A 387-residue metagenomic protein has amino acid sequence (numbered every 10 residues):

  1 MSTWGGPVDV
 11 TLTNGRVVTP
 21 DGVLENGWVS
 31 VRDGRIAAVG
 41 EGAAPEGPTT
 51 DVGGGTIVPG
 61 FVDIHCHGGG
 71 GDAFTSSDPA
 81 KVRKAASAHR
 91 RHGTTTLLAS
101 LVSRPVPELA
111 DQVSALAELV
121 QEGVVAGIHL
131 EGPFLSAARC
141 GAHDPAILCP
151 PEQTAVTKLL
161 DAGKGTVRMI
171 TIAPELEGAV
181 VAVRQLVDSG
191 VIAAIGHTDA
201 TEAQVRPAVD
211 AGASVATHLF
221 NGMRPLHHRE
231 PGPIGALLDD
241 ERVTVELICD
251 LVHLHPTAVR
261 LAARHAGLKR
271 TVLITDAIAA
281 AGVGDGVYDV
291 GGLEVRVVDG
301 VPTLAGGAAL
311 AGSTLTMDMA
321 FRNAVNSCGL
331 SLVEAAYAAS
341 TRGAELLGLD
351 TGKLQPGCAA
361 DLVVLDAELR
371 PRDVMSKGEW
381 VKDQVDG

Functional and structural regions predicted by a protein language model:
S2-V58: Histidine-rich, glycine-flanked metal-binding segment
T11, G60-V62, A194, T271-I274 (+1 more regions): Residue-level marker for buried hydrophobic side chains located in beta-strands that build the well-ordered beta-sheet
G15, E345, D350-G387: C-terminal cap of metal-dependent C-N hydrolases
G55-E108: Metal-associated gating/positioning segment near the N- to mid-region
A86-T166: Divalent-metal coordination cores built from histidine and acidic residues
H89, L130, L186, A216 (+2 more regions): Conserved, mostly hydrophobic/aromatic
D161-V283: Active-site core of metal-dependent hydrolases
G235-L247, L251, A263-T275, A281-L365: His/Asp/Glu-enriched, well-ordered alpha-helical/loop segment that forms or immediately abuts the divalent-metal
